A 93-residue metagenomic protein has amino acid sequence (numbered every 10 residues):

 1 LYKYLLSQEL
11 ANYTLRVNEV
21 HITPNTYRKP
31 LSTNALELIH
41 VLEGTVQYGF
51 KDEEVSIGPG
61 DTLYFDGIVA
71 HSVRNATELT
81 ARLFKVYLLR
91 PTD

Functional and structural regions predicted by a protein language model:
L1-P30, L36, V86-Y87, P91: A short glycine-rich, His/Asp/Glu-containing loop-to-beta-strand
L6, G44-V46, G60-T62: Short hydrophobic/aromatic patches on the structural cores and recognition surfaces of FHA
H21, T45, A70: Conserved A-loop
P30, Y48-G49, V55, H71-T77: Short beta-strand His + acidic residue motifs that chelate non-heme Fe in jelly-roll/DSBH and cupin folds
N34-K51: Glycine- and acidic-residue-biased ligand/ion/polar-headgroup-sensing regions
K51-G67: Short acidic-glycine-tyrosine-enriched beta hairpin
G58, G67-D93: Ligand-binding loop in jelly-roll beta-barrel domains
